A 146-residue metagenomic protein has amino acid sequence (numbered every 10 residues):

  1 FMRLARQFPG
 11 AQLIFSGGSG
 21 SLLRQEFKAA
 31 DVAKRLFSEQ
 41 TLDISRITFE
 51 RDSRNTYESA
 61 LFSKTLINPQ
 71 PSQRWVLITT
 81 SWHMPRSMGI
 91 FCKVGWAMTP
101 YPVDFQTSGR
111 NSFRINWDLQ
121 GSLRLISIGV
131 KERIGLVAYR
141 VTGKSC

Functional and structural regions predicted by a protein language model:
F1-S122, S127: A structural signal for short, hydrophobic/glycine-enriched beta-strand patches
L125-C146: A transmembrane-helix-recognition feature enriched in membrane-embedded lipid enzymes and envelope glyco-/phospholipid
